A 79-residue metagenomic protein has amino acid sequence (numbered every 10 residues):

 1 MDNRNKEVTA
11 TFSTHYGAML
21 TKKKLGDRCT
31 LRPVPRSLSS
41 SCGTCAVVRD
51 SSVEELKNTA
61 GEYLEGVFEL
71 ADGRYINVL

Functional and structural regions predicted by a protein language model:
D2-T11: Short glycine-/aliphatic-rich beta-strand segments at the starts of folded cytosolic domains
N5, S41-G43, E62-Y63: Short connector loops at helix/strand junctions that flank enzyme active sites, especially segments positioning acidic
V8-T9, C29, G66: Structural motif
T11, C45-V47, F68: Short, conserved beta-strand segments within well-ordered enzyme catalytic domains that often line or immediately flank
S13-R28, E55: Short amphipathic alpha-helix segments
H15, T30-V53: Amphipathic, hydrophobic secondary-structure cores in small proteins
K24-P33, E62: Short amphipathic beta-strand starts and helix->beta connectors
R49-L79: C-terminal structural segments of small proteins and small subunits
